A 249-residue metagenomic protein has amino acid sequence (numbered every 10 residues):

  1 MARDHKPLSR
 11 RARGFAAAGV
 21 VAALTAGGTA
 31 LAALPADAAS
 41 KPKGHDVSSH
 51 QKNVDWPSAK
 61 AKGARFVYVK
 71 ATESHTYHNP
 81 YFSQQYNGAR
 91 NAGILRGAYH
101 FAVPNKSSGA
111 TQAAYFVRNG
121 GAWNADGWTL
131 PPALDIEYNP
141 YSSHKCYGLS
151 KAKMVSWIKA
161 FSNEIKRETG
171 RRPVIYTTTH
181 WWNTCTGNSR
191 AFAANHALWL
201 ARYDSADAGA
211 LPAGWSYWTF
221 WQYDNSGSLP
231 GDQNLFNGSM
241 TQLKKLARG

Functional and structural regions predicted by a protein language model:
M1-A38: Secretory targeting and sorting signals
A39-Q51, P57, A191-G249: Functionally critical loop-and-helix segments that line ligand-binding/catalytic clefts of soluble enzyme domains
A39-R65, V69-E168: Substrate-binding cleft of extracellular glycoside hydrolase catalytic domains
V47, V69, L134-I136, I175-T178 (+2 more regions): Conserved beta-strand positions
R96, R172-P173, L198: Hydrophobic anchor at the start of a short beta-strand that flanks the dinucleotide cofactor-binding loop
Y115-L134, Y138-Y141, N188-Y217: Structural recognition of alpha->loop->beta junctions
P140-S143, W181-C185: Short, solvent-exposed loop/turn segments at secondary-structure junctions
T169-N183: Aromatic-lined carbohydrate-recognition surfaces of secreted/lumenal glycan-active proteins
